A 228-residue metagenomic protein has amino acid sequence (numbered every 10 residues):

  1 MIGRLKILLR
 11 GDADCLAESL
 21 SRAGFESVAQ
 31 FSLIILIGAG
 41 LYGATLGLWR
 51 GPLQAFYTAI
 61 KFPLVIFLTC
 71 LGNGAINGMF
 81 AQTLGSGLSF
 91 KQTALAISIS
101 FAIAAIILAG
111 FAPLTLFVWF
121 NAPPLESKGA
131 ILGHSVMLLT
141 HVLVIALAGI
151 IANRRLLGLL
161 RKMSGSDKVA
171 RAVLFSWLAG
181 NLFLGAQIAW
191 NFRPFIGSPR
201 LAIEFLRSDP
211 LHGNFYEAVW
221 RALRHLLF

Functional and structural regions predicted by a protein language model:
M1, L20-L36, F62-L68, I97-L108: Alpha-helical transmembrane segments of integral membrane proteins, especially early/N-terminal helices
M1-F31, G213-F228: N-terminal juxtamembrane cytosolic/stromal segments of multi-pass membrane proteins
I2-L16, G40-L53, N77-L88, V118-L132: Hydrophobic alpha-helical transmembrane segments
V28-T93: A glycine-rich, hydrophobic loop/mini-helix early in the fold
K61-L64, G78-G197: Hydrophobic alpha-helical transmembrane segments and adjacent short intramembrane/lumenal linkers of inner/organellar
A122-L132, G197-F228: Membrane-interfacial helical/loop segments at transmembrane boundaries in membrane proteins
